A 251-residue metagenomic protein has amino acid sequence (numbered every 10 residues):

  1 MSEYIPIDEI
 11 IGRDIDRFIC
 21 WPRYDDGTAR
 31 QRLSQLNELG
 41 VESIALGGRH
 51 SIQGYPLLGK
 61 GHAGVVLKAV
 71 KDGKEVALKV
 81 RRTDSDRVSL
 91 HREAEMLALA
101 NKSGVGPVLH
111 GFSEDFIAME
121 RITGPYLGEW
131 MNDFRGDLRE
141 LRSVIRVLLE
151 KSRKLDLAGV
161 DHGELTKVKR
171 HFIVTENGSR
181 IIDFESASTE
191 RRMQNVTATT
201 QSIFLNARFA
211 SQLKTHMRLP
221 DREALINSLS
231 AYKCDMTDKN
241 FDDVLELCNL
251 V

Functional and structural regions predicted by a protein language model:
M1-Y55, V244-N249: Juxta-kinase regulatory segment immediately upstream of eukaryotic protein kinase catalytic domains
A29, E38-R92, A98: ATP-binding glycine-rich loop module of kinase domains
K68-D72, E120-R121, V174-E176: Active-site beta-strand termini and strand-to-loop segments that position acidic
K79-S113, S143, I203, A207: A conserved alpha-helical element in kinase catalytic cores
A98, V105-R146: Conserved structural core of kinase catalytic domains
E150-G163: Protein kinase catalytic-loop region centered on the HRD/HxD motif
V160-E164, E176-V251: C-lobe/activation-segment region of protein kinase-like
V168-V174: Hydrophobic residue at the +6 position relative to the catalytic HRD Asp in the kinase catalytic loop
